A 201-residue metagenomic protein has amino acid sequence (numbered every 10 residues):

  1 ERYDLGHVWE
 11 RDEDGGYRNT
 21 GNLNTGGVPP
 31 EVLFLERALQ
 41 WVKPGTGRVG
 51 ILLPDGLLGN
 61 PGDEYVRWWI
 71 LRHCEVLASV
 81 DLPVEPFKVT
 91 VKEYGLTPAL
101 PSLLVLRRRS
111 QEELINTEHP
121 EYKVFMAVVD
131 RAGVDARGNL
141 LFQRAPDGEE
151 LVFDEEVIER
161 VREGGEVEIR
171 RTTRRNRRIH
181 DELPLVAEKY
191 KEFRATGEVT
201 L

Functional and structural regions predicted by a protein language model:
E1-L201: A conserved structural/catalytic subdomain of Rossmann-like adenosyl-cofactor enzymes
